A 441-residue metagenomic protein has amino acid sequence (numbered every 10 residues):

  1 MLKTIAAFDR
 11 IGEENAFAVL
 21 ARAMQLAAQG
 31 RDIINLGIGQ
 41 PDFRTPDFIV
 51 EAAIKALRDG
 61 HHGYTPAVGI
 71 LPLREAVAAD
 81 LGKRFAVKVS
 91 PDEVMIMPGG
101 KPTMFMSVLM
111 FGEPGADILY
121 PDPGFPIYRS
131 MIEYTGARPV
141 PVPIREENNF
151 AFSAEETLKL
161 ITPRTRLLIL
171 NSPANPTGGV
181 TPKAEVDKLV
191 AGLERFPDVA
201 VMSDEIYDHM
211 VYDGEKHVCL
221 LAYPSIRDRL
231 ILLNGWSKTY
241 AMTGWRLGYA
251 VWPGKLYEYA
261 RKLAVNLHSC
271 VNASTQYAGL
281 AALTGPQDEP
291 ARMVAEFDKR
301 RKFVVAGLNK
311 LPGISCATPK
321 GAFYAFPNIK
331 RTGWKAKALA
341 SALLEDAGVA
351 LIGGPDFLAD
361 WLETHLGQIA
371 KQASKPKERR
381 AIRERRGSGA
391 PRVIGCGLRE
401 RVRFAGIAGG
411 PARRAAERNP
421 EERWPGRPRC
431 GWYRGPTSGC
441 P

Functional and structural regions predicted by a protein language model:
M1-T4, F8, E14, V19 (+4 more regions): PLP-dependent class I/II
G37-Q40, K55-R74: A glycine-/small-polar-enriched, mobile loop at the entrance of the PLP active site in fold-type I
D80: Extracellular glycan-interaction surfaces
A381-P441: Compositionally biased, low-complexity flexible segments
